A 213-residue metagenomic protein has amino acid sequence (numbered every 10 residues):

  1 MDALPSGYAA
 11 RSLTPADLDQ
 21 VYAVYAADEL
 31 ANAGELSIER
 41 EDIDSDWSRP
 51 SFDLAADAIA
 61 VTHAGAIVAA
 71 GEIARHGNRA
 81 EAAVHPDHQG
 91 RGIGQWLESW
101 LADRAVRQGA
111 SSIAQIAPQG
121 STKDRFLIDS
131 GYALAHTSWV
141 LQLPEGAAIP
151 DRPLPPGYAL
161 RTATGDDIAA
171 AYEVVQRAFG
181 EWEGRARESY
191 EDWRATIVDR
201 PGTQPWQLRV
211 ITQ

Functional and structural regions predicted by a protein language model:
M1-D46, R152-E188, D192: Short amphipathic alpha-helix that is part of the acyltransferase structural core
M1-L4, A66-I67, A74-Y158: Acyl-donor-binding surface of acyltransferase catalytic domains
R11, D57-I59, R161, Q207-R209: Structural signal for short hydrophobic segments within the conserved structured cores of catalytic domains across
T14, Q119-G120, T164, L208: Helix N-cap/beta->alpha junction signal
A16-L18, Y25-Q108, P118, T212-Q213: Conserved donor-binding loop and adjoining core beta-sheet/short helix segment in diverse acyl/aminoacyl transferases
D19-A23, A64, S99, D103 (+5 more regions): Replace "anionic and nucleotidyl ligands
A56, H136-V140, W206-L208: Short hydrophobic/aromatic beta-strand or adjacent loop that forms the aromatic wall/cage of a ligand/substrate-binding
F179-Q213: Phosphate-binding active sites in nucleotide-utilizing proteins
